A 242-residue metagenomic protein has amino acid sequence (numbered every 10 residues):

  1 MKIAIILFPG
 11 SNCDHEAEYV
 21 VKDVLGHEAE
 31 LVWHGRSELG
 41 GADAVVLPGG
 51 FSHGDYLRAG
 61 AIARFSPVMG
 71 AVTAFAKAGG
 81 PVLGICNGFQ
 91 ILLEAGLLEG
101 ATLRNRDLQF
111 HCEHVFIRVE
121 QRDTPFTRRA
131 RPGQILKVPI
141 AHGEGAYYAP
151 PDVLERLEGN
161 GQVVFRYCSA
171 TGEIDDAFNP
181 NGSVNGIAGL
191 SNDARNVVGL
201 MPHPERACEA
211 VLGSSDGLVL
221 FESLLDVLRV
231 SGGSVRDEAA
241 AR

Functional and structural regions predicted by a protein language model:
M1, P132-I135, N192-V197: Beta-strand-turn-beta hairpins that frame and shape the catalytic cleft of phosphate-ester-processing enzymes
M1-I85, L93-G100, N105, F110 (+6 more regions): N-terminal beta1-alpha1 cap of cysteine-dependent amidohydrolase-like domains
I3-A4, K137-A141, V198-M201: Active-site-proximal beta-strand elements of phosphoester/diester hydrolases
A42, G79-G80, I135, N196-V198: A generic hydrophobic-helix recognition signal that picks specific residues within alpha-helical hydrophobic
G50-F51, G88, G143, P204: Active-site metal-binding loops of divalent metal-dependent hydrolases
L97-V184: Pocket-forming structural segment of enzyme catalytic cores
I187-V211: A glycine-centered loop/beta-turn motif at secondary-structure junctions
